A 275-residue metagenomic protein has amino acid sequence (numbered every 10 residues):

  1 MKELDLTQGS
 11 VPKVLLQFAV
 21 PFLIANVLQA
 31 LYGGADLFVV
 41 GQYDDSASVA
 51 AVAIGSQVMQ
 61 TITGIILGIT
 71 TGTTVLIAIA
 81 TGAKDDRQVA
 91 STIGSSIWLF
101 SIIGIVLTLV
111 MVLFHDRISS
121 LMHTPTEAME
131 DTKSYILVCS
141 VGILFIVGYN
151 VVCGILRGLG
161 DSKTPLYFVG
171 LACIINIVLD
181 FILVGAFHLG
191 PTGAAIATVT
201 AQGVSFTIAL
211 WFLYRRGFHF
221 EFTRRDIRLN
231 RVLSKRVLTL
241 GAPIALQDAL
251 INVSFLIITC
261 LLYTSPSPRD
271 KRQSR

Functional and structural regions predicted by a protein language model:
M1-A19, I77-L144, A186-G241: Short alpha-helical transmembrane segments in multi-pass integral membrane proteins
P12-L31, V58, I62, V141 (+2 more regions): Residue-level signal for short hydrophobic patches within transmembrane helices of multi-pass membrane transporters
F22, C139, P165, R236 (+2 more regions): Residue-level signature of transmembrane alpha-helical cores of multipass secondary-active transporters and flippases
L31-A50, S119-T126, I182-L189, A249-P266: Helix-terminus/linker motif at the lipid-water interface of multi-pass membrane proteins
V49-L109, I146-P165, S265: Small-residue-rich hydrophobic transmembrane alpha-helices
T61, N176-I177, F206-L210: Hydrophobic transmembrane alpha-helices of multi-pass small-molecule transporters
F100, I155-V178, T192, I196-V199: Alpha-helical transmembrane segments of multi-pass membrane transporters/permeases
Y263-R275: Single conserved hydrophobic/aromatic residue that forms the stacking wall/gate of nucleotide- or nucleobase-binding
